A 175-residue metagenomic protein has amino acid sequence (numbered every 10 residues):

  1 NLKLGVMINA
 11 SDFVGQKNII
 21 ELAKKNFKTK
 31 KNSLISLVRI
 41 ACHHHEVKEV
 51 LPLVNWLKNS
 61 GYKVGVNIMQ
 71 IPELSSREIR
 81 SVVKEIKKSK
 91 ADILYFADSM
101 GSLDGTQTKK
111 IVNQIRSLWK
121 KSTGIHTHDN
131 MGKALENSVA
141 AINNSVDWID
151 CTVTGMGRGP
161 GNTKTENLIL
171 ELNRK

Functional and structural regions predicted by a protein language model:
N1-S81, E85: Active-site beta->alpha loop and helix N-cap motifs at the rims of alpha/beta catalytic domains
A10, A23, A41, P72 (+4 more regions): A sequence-composition feature that detects small, non-aromatic residues
N26-K30, N59-K63, I86-K88, R116-L118 (+2 more regions): Short, surface-exposed linear patches
F27-S36, R80-A97, A140-I149: Structural recognition of alpha->loop->beta junctions
S60-Q107, I111-W119: Glycine/proline-rich, positively charged, aromatic-decorated active-site loop/lid region on the catalytic face
I93-K175: Catalytic alpha/beta core domains of metabolic enzymes, predominantly
